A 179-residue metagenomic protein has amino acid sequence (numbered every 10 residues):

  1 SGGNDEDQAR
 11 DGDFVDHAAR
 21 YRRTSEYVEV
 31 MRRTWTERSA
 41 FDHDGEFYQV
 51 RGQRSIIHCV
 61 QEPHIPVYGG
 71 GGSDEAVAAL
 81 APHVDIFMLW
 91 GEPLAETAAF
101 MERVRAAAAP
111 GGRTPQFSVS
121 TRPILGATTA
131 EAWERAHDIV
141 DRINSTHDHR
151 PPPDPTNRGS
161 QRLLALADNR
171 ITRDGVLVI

Functional and structural regions predicted by a protein language model:
S1, V67-G70, D85-L89, P115-R122: Hydrophobic faces of well-ordered beta-strands that scaffold small-molecule active sites in alpha/beta enzyme cores
S1-R10: Substrate-binding cleft and catalytic face of glycoside hydrolase catalytic domains, especially the flexible beta-alpha
N4, S73, P93: A generic "binding-loop/recognition-motif" signal
R10-D13, H17-Q61, E92-I179: An alpha-helical appendage that flanks or caps ligand/catalytic pockets
C59, A79-L80: Hydrophobic/aromatic ligand-binding patch that stacks against planar heteroaromatic rings of cofactors or nucleotides
E62-P66: A local structural motif
G69-A79: Short, acidic/polar
A81-P82, W133: Short, surface-exposed helix/turn micro-motifs that flank interaction/cofactor sites
